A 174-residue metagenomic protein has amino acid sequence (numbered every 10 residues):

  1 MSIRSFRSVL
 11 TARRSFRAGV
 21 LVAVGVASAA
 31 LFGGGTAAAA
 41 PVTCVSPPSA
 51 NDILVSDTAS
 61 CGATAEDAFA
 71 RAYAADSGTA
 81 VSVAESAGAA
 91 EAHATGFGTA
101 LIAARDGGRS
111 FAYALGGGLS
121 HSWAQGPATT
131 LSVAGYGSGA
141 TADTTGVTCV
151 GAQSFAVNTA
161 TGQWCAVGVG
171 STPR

Functional and structural regions predicted by a protein language model:
M1-S60, S171-R174: Terminal non-domain segments
A40-R174: Low-complexity repeat regions of mature extracellularly deployed or surface/particle-associated proteins
